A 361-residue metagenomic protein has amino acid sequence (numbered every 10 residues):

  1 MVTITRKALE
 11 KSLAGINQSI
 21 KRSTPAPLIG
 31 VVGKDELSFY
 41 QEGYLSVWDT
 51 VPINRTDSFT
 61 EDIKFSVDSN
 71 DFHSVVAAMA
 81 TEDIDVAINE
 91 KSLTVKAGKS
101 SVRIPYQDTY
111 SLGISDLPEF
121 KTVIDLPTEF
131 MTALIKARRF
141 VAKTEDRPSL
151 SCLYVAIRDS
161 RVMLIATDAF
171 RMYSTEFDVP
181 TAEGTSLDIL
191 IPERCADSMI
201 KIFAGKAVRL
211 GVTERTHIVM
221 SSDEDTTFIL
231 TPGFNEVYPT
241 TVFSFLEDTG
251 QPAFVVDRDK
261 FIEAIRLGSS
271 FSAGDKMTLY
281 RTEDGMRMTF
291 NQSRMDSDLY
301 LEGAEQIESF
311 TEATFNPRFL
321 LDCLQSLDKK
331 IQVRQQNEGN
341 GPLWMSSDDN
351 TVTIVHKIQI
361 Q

Functional and structural regions predicted by a protein language model:
M1-Q361: Structural preference for solvent-exposed beta-strand-turn elements and adjacent flexible terminal/loop segments within
